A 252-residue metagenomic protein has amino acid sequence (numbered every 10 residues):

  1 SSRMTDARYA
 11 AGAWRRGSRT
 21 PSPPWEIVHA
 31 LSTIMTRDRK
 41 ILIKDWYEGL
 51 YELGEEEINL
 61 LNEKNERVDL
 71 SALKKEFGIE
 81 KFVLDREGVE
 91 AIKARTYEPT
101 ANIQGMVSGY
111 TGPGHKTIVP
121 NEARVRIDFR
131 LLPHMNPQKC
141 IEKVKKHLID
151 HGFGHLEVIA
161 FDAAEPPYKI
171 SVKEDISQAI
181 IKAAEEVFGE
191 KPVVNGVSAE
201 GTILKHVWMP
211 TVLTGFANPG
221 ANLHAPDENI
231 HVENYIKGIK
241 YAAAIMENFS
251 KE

Functional and structural regions predicted by a protein language model:
S1-M4, G12, R16-K74: Polar, glycine-rich mid-to-C-terminal structural blocks that act as macromolecule-binding/assembly scaffolds
S1-R8, G215-G220: Short, small-residue-rich loop/turn micro-motifs
D6-R8, R16-G17, F129-P137: A generic structural motif
V28-T33, R124-V125, A242: Active-site-proximal alpha-helical segments within enzyme catalytic domains
I34, D38, K145-G154: A common structural junction motif
K44-E122, R130-K143, H151, H155-E252: An extended, acidic, His-containing surface patch that forms the Zn2+-binding/catalytic region of metallohydrolases
